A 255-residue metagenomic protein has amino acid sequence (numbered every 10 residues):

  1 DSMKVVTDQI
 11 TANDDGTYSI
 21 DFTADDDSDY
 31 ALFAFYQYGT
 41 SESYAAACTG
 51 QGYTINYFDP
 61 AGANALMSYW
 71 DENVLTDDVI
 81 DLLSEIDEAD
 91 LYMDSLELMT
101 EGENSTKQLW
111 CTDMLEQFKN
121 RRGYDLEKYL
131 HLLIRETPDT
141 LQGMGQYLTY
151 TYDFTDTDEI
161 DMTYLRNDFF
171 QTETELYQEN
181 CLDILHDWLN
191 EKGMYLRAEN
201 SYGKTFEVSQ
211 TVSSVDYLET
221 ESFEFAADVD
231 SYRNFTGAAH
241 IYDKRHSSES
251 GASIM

Functional and structural regions predicted by a protein language model:
D1-N167, E179: Mature extracytoplasmic enzyme cores
S19-D21, T76-D81, I184-H186, K204-V208 (+1 more regions): Generic recognition of flexible, low-complexity loop/linker segments
Y53-N56, P60, Q171-E175, V208 (+1 more regions): Hydrophobic alpha-helical scaffolding
Y69, N73, D90, D94 (+8 more regions): Generic, well-ordered alpha-helical scaffold segments in large soluble proteins
Y92-S95, E173-F206, S247-M255: Aromatic-lined carbohydrate-recognition surfaces of secreted/lumenal glycan-active proteins
L96-D113, Y195-A227: Substrate-binding cleft/loops of secretory-pathway carbohydrate-active enzymes
T151, T155-T157, D168, T172 (+3 more regions): Active-site-adjacent structural elements in folded domains
N190, M194-Y195, V208-M255: Catalytic-core region of carbohydrate-active enzymes that cleave or remodel glycosidic bonds
